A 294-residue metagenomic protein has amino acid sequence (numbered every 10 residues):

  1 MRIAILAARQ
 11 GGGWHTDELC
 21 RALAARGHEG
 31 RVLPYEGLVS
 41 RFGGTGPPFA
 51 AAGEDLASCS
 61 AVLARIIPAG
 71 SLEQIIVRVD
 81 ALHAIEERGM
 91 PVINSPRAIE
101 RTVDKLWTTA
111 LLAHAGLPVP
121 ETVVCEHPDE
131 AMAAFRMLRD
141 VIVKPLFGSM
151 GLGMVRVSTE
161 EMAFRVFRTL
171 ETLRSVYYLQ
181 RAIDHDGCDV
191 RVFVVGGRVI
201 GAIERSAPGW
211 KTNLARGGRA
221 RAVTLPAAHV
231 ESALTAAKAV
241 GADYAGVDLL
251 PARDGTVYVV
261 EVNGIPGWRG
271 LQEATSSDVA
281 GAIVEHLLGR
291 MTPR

Functional and structural regions predicted by a protein language model:
M1-A4: Extreme N-terminal starter segment of soluble prokaryotic enzymes
L6-A8, V195: Short hydrophobic segments within beta-strands
R9-E121: Conserved N-proximal alpha/beta basic substrate-recognition cap immediately N-terminal to, or forming the N-lobe
V92-I93, P120, I142, Y178-Q180 (+1 more regions): Structural detector of well-ordered beta-strand residues that form the stable sheet scaffold of enzyme domains
L112-A113, F135-L152, R174-H185: ATP-grasp fold ATP-binding core
A115-R139: Rossmann-like NAD(P)H-binding beta-loop-alpha module
L152-V240: Phosphate-binding site of ATP-dependent enzymes
L225-R294: ATP-dependent carboxylate activation and anion-phosphoryl transfer catalytic cores that bind Mg-ATP to form
